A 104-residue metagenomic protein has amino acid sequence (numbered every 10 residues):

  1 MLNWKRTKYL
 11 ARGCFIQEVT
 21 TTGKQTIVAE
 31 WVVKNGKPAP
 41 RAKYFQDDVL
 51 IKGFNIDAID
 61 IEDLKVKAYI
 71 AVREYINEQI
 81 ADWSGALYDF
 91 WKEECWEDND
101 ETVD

Functional and structural regions predicted by a protein language model:
M1-K24, D89: Negatively charged, low-complexity tracts enriched in Asp/Glu with abundant Ser/Thr
K8, T26, G36-A39, N55 (+1 more regions): Short, intrinsically disordered, low-complexity terminal segments
Q17-T20, V28-E30, P40-Y44: Short linear proline/tyrosine/threonine-rich motifs used for host-factor recruitment and membrane trafficking/assembly
G23-I27, V49-L50: Short acidic/polar mixed-charge low-complexity motifs
V32-V33, D60: Conserved anchor residues at repeat-unit boundaries in beta-strand-based tandem repeats, strongest for the MORN repeat
V33-I51: Short aromatic-glycine-(Arg/Gly/Cys) micro-motifs in beta-strand/loop hairpins
Q46-D104: Mixed-charge, Lys/Arg-enriched low-complexity segments
